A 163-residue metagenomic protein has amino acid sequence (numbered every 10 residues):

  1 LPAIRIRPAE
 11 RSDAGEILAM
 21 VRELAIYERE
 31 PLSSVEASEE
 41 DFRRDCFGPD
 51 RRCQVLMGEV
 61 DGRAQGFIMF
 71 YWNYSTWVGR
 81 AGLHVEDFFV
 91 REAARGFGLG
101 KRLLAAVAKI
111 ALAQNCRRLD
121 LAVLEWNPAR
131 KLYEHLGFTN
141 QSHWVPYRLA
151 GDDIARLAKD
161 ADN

Functional and structural regions predicted by a protein language model:
R5-A19: A short beta-loop-alpha structural element at the N-terminal edge of CoA-dependent acyl/N-acetyltransferase catalytic
L18-R44: Conserved GNAT-fold acetyl-CoA-binding loop/helix
R44-M57, H84: A short helix-loop-beta-strand connector motif used in the catalytic cores of GNAT acetyltransferases and, in some
M57, R63-W72: Conserved beta-strand in the GNAT
F88-R95: A short, internal acetyl-CoA/4′-phosphopantetheine-binding micro-motif in the GNAT/acyltransferase core
R95, L104-L112: A conserved short alpha-helix in the GNAT/GCN5 acetyltransferase fold that borders and helps form the acetyl-CoA
F97, K101, E125-H143, L149: Conserved active-site alpha-helix within GNAT-family acetyltransferase domains
A111-L124: Conserved GNAT acetyl-CoA-binding A-motif
